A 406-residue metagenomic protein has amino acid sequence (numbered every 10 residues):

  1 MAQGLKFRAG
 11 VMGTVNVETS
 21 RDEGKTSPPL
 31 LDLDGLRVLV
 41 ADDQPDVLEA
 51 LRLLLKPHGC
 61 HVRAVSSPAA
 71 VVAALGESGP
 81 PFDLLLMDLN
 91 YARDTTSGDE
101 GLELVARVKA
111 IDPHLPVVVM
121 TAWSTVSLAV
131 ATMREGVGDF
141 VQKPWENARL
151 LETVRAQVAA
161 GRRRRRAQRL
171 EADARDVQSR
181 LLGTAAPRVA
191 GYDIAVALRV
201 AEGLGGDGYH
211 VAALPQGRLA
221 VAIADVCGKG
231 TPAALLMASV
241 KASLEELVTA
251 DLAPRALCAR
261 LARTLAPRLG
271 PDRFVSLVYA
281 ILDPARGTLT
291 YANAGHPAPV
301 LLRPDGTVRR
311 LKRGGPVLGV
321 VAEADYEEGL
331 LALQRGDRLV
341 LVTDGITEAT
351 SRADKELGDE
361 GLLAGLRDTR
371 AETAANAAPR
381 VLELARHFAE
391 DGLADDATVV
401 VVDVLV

Functional and structural regions predicted by a protein language model:
M1-L39, R52: Non-catalytic signal-transmission and effector/linker regions of two-component phosphorelay proteins
S27-R37, P45-S66: Two-component/phosphorelay signaling modules centered on CheY-like receiver
L39, R52, A64-L84, D88 (+1 more regions): Acidic, metal-coordinating helix/loop segments flanking the phosphotransfer/catalytic sites of two-component signaling
D42: Conserved acidic carboxylate
L86, P116-V119, I223, V340: Hydrophobic beta-strand core positions in alpha/beta domains
D99-R162: CheY-like receiver
R164-V340, E383, D391-V406: … and, occasionally, acidic/histidine-rich disordered N-termini of signaling adaptors
A332-L341, I346-V406: C-terminal catalytic subdomain
